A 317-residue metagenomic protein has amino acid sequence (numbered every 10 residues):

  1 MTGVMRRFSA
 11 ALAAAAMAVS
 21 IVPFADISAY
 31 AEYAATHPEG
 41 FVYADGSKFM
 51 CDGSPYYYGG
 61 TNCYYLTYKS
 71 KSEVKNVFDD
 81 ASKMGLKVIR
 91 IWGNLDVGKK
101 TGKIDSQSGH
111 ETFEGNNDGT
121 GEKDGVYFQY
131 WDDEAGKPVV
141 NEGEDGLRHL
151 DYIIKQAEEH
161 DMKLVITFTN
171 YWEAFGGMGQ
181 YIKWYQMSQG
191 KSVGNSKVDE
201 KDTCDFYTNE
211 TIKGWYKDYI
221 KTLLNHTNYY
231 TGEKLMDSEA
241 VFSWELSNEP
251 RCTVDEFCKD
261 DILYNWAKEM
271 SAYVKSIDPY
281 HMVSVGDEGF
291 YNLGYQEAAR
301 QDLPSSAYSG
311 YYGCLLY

Functional and structural regions predicted by a protein language model:
M1-L12: Bacterial N-terminal signal peptides that target proteins for export
G3, E32-E39: Extreme N-terminus of proteins, especially the signal/transit-peptide cleavage junction and the first residues
F8-S9, Y30, W92: Small/flexible residues
A10-I21: Hydrophobic helical h-region of N-terminal Sec-dependent signal peptides in bacterial secretory/periplasmic proteins
V19-A34: Sec-dependent signal peptide cleavage junction
H37-L316: Active-site mouth of glycoside hydrolases
